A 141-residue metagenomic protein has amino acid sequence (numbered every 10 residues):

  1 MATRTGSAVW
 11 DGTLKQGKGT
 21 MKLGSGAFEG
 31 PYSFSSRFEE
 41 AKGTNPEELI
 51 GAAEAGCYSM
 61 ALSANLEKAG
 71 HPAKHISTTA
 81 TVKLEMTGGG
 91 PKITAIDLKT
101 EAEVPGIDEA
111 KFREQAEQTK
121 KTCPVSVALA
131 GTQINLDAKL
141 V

Functional and structural regions predicted by a protein language model:
M1-A52, S59-V141: Extended beta-strand/beta-hairpin segments
